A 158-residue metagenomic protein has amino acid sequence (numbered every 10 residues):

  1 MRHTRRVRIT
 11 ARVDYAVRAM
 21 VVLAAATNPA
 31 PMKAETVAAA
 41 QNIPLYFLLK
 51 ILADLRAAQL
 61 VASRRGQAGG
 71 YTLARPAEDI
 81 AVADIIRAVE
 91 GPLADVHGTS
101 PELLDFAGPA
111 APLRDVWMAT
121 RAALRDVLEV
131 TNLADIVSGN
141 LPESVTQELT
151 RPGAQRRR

Functional and structural regions predicted by a protein language model:
R2, P101-R158: C-terminal regulatory/oligomerization modules of transcriptional regulators
A16-N28: Short amphipathic alpha-helical interface segments
P31-N42: A short alpha-helical element within helix-turn-helix/winged-helix DNA-binding domains across DNA-binding proteins
A39, R56-A57: Alpha-helical residues within the helix-turn-helix
L60-A74: Beta-hairpin "wing" of winged helix-turn-helix
A77-E102, R114-A122: Conserved segment of winged-helix/HTH DNA-binding domains
